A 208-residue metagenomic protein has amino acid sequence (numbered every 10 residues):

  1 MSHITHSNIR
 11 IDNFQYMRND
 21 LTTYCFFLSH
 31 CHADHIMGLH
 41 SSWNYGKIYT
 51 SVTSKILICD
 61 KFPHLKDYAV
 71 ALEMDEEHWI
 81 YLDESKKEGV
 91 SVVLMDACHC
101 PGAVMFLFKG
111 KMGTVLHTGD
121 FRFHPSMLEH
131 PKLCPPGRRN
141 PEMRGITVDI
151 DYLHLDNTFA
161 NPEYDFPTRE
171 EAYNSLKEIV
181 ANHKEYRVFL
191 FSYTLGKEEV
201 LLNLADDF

Functional and structural regions predicted by a protein language model:
M1-L21, C25, D34-Y193: His/Asp/Glu-rich metal-coordinating catalytic cores of metallo-dependent phosphodiesterases/hydrolases acting on
H30: Conserved G/P- and acidic residue-centered "switch" motifs that form tight phosphate/ATP-binding loops in soluble
F191-F208: Extended, H/D-rich, highly charged conserved domains that either
